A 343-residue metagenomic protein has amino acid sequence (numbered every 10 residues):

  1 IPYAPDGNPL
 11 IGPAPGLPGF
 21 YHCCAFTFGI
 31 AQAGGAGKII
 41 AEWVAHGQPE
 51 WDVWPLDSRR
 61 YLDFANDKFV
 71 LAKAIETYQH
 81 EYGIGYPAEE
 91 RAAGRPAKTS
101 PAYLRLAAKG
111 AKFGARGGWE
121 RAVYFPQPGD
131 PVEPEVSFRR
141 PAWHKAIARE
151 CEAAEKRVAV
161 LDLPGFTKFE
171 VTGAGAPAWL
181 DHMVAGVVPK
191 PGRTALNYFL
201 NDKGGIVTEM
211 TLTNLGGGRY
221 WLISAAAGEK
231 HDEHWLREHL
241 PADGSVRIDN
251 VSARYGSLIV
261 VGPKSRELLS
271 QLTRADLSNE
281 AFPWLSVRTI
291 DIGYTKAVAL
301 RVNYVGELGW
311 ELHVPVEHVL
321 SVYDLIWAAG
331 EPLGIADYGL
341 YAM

Functional and structural regions predicted by a protein language model:
I1-G34, Y61-L62: Flavin (FAD/FMN) cofactor-binding core of flavoprotein oxidoreductases
Q32-W54: Internal hydrophobic alpha-helix adjacent to the cofactor/substrate pocket in enzyme cavities
W51-M343: Glycine/proline-enriched, intrinsically flexible loops and inter-domain linkers
